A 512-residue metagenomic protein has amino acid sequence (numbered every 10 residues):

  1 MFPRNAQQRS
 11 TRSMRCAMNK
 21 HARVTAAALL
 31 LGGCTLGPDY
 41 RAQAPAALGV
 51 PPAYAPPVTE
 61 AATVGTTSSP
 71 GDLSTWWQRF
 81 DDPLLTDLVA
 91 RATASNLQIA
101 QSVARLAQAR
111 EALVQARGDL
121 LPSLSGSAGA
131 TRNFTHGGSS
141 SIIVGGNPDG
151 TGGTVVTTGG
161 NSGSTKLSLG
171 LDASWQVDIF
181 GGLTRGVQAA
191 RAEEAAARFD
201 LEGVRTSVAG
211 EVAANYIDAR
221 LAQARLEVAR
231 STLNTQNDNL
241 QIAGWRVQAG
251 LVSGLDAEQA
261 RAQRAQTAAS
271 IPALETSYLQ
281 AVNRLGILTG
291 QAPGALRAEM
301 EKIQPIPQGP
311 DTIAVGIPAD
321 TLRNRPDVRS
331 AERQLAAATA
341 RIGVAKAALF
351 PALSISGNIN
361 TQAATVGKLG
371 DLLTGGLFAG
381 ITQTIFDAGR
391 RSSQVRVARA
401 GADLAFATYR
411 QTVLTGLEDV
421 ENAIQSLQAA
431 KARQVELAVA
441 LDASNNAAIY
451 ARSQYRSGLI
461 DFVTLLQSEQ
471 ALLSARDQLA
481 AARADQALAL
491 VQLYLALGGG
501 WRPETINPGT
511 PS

Functional and structural regions predicted by a protein language model:
F2, S13-A94, I142-G145, G150-T154 (+6 more regions): Terminal intrinsically disordered/low-complexity segments used for targeting and assembly
Q7-Q8, H21: Low-complexity, intrinsically disordered or signal/transmembrane-proximal segments
L36-R41, T75, D81-R91, A100-V103 (+5 more regions): Small/polar-residue-enriched beta-strand and adjacent coil segments characteristic of outer-membrane beta-barrel
S102-A116, V204, V208-S231, T235-W245 (+7 more regions): Amphipathic alpha-helical coiled-coil segments
